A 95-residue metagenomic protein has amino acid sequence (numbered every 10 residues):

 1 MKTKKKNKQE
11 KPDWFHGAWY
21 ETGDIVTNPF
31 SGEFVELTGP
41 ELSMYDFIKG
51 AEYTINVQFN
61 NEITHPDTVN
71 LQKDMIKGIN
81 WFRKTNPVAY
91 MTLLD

Functional and structural regions predicted by a protein language model:
M1-K5, T92-D95: Short acidic DE-rich linear segments
M1-T3, K11-P12, H65-T68: Short linear motifs at secondary-structure transitions and domain/linker junctions
N7-T38: N-terminal accessory interaction module
Q9-P12, Y20-G23, Y45, A51 (+2 more regions): Intrinsic disorder/low-complexity signal
G32-R83: Acidic, low-complexity, intrinsically disordered interaction modules
F82, Y90-L93: Signature of WW domains and closely related Tyr/Trp-rich beta-sheet microdomains in eukaryotic regulatory proteins
